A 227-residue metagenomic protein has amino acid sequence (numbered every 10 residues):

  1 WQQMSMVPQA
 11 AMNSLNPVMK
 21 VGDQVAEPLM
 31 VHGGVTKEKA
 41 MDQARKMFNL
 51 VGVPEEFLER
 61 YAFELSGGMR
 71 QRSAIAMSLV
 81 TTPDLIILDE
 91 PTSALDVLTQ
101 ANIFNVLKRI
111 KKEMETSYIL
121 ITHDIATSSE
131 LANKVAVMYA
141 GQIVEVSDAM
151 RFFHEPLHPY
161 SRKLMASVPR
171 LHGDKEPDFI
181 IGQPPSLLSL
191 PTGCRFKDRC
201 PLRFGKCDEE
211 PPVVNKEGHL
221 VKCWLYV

Functional and structural regions predicted by a protein language model:
A10, E59-Y61: Interfacial catalytic loop of ABC nucleotide-binding domains
A10, P17-M30: Q-loop/switch helix immediately C-terminal to the Walker
K39-E56, M165: Conserved ABC ATPase "signature" region
Y61-L65, M69: Conserved ABC ATPase signature
V80-D84: A short, proline-enriched helix->beta-strand linker immediately N-terminal to the Walker B motif in ABC-type P-loop
L85-I87, P91-K175: P-loop NTP-binding/switch modules centered on Walker-like glycine-rich loops
V146-V227: Short catalytic/signature loops enriched in Gly
